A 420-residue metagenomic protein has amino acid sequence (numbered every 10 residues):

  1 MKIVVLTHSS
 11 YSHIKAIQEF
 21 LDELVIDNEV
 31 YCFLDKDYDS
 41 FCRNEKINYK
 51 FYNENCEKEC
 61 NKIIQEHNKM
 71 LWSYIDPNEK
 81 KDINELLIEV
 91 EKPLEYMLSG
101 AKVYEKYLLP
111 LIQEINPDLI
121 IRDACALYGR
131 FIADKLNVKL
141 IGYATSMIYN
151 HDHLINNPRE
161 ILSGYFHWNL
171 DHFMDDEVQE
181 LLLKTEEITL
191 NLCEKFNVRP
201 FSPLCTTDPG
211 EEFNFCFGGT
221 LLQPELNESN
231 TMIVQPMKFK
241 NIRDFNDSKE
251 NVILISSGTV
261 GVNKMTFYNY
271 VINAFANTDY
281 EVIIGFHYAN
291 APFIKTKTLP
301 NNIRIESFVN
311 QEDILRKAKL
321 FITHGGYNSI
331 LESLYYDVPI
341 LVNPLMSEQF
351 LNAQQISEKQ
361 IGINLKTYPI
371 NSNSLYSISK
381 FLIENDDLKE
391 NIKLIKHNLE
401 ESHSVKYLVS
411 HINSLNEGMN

Functional and structural regions predicted by a protein language model:
M1-C56: N-terminal subdomain of nucleotide-sugar transferases
L21, I120, F308-Q355: A donor-sugar binding/catalytic signature common to diverse glycosyltransferases and related nucleotide-sugar
N53-I115: Phosphate/nucleotide-donor binding subsite
L94-H172, L221: Conserved nucleotide-sugar donor-interacting segment of glycosyltransferase catalytic cores, predominantly GT-B
K139-P224: Active-site-proximal region of nucleotide-activated glycan assembly enzymes, centered on histidine/acidic-rich loops
F217-L320: Donor-nucleotide binding loops and adjacent catalytic segments primarily of GT-B fold Leloir glycosyltransferases
I303, I340, E358-T367, F381: A short acidic/histidine/glycine-rich donor-binding loop in glycosyltransferase catalytic cores
I363, Y368, N373-H397, S402 (+1 more regions): Conserved donor-nucleotide binding/catalytic region of nucleotide-linked donor-dependent transferases
